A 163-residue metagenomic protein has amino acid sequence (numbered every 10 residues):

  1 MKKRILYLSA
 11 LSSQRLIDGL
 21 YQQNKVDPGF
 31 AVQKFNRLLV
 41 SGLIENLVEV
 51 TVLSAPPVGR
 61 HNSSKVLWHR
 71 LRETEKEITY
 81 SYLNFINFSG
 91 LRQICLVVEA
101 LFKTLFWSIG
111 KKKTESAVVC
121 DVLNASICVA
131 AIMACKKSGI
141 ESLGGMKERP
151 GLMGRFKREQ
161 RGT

Functional and structural regions predicted by a protein language model:
M1-V66: N-terminal subdomain of nucleotide-sugar transferases
R4-A10, A131-L152: Active-site proximal beta-strand in glycosyltransferases
Q14, V122-S126, I140-E159: A short, histidine- and acid-enriched strand-loop-helix "catalytic/donor-clamping" loop that lines the nucleotide-sugar
N24, W68-L71, E159-G162: Short, hinge-like loop/turn segments at secondary-structure boundaries
R37-S41, L105, I109, M133-S138 (+2 more regions): Membrane-proximal helix-turn-helix segments that form the acceptor-binding/catalytic region of lipid-linked
V52-K112: A conserved catalytic-core segment of Leloir-type glycosyltransferases
G59-H61, Q93-T104, V118-S138, G144: An aromatic- and histidine-rich active-site surface loop
K112-V118: Short acidic/histidine-rich motifs immediately flanking catalytic phosphotransfer sites in two-component signaling
